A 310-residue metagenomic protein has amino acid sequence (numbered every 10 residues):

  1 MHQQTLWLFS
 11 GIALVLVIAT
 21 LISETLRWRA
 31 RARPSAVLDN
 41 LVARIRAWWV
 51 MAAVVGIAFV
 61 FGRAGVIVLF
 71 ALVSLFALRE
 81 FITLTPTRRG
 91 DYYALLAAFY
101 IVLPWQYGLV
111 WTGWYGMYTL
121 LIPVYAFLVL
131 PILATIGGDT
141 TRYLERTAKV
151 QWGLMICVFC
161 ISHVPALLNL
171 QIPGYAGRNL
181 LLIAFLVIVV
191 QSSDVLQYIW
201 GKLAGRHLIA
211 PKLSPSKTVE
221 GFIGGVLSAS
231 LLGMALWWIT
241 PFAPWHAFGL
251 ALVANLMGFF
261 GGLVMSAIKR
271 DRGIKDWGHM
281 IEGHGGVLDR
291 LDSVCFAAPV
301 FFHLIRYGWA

Functional and structural regions predicted by a protein language model:
M1-L256: Membrane-embedded alpha-helical bundles of polytopic integral membrane proteins
L133, G261-D276: Transmembrane alpha-helical segments of integral membrane proteins
Q171, H303-A310: Juxtamembrane boundary at the C-terminal end of a transmembrane helix
G201-G205, K269-G273, C295, P299-V300: Re-entrant/interfacial helical elements at transmembrane boundaries that shape and gate the permeation pathway
L252-L263, V287-C295: Hydrophobic transmembrane alpha-helical segments of multi-pass transport and channel proteins
R272-S293: Interfacial loop-to-transmembrane junctions
R290-R306: Final/C-terminal transmembrane alpha-helix of multipass membrane proteins
